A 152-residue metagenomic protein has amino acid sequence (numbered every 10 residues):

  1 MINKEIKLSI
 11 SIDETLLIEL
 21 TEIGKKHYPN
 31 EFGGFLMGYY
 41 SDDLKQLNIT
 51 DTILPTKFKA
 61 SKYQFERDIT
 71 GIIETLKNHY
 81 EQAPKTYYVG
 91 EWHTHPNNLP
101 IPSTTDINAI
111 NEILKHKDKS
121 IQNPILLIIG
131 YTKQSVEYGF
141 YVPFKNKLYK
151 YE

Functional and structural regions predicted by a protein language model:
M1-Y88, N97-E152: Conserved beta-strand-loop surface patch within small alpha/beta domains used for substrate/adaptor or ligand engagement
H93-H95: Histidine-centered divalent metal-coordination motifs
